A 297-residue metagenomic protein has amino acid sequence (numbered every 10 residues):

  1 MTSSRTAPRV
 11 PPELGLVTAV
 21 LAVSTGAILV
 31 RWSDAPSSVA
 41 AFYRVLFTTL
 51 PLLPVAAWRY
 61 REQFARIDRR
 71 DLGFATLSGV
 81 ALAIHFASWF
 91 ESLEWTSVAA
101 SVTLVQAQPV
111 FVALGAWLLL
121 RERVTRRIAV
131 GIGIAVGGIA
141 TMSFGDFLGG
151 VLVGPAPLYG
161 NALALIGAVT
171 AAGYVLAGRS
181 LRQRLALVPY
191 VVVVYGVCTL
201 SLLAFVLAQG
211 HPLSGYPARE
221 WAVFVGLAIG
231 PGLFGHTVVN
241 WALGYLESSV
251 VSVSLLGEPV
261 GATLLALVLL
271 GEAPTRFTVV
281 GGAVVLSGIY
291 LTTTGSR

Functional and structural regions predicted by a protein language model:
M1-Y43, F47-T48, G137, G150-S180 (+1 more regions): Glycine-/small-residue-enriched transmembrane alpha-helix faces in small-molecule transporters and effluxers
P12, A35-I84, V169-Y174, V192-G210 (+2 more regions): Transmembrane alpha-helices of multi-pass small-molecule transport proteins
P12-V17, D68-G79, V124-G137, R184-G196 (+1 more regions): Cytoplasmic-side transmembrane-helix entry/capping segments in multi-pass membrane proteins
L21-T25, L29, T76-W95, L114-G115 (+6 more regions): Hydrophobic alpha-helical transmembrane segments of multi-pass membrane transport proteins, especially secondary
T25-I28, T49-D68, V136-G154, V197-A222 (+2 more regions): Membrane-interface helix-cap regions at the ends of transmembrane helices in multi-pass membrane proteins
S33, A40, R44, S92 (+6 more regions): Hydrophobic/aromatic residues within transmembrane alpha-helices of multi-pass small-molecule transporters
V39-L50, F90-R121, S249-L267: Specific alpha-helical transmembrane segments that line the substrate/conduction pathway and gating interfaces
T76, G115-A116, V124-G149, L265 (+1 more regions): Hydrophobic transmembrane alpha-helices of multi-pass small-molecule transport proteins
